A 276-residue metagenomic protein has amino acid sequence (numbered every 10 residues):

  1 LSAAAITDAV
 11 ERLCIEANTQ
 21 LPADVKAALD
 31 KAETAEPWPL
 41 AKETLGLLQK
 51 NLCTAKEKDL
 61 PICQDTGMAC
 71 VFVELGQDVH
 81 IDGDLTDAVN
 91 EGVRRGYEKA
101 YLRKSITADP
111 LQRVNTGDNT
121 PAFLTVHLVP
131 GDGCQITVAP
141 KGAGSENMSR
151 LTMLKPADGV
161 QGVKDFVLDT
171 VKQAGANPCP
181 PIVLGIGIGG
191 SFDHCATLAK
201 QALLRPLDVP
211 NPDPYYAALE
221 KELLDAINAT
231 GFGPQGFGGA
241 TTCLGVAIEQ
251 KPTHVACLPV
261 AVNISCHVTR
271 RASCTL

Functional and structural regions predicted by a protein language model:
L1-I186, S191-L276: Non-transmembrane, aqueous-exposed alpha-helical and coiled segments at domain scale
